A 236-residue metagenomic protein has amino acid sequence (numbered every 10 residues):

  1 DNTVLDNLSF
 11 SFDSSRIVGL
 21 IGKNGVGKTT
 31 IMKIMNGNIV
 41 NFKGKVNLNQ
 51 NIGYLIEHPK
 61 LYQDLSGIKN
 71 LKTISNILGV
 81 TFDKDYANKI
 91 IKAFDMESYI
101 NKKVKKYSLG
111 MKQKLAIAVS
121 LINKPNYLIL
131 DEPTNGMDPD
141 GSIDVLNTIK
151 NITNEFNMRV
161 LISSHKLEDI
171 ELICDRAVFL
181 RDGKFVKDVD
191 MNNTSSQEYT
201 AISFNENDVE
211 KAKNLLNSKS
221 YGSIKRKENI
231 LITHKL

Functional and structural regions predicted by a protein language model:
I21-K23: The feature captures the beta-strand-to-loop junction immediately N-terminal to the Walker
N36: Helix-to-loop junction immediately C-terminal to a conserved catalytic motif
K72, N76, F82-Y99: Conserved ABC ATPase "signature" region
L128-E132: Catalytic Walker B motif of ABC-type/P-loop ATPase nucleotide-binding domains
